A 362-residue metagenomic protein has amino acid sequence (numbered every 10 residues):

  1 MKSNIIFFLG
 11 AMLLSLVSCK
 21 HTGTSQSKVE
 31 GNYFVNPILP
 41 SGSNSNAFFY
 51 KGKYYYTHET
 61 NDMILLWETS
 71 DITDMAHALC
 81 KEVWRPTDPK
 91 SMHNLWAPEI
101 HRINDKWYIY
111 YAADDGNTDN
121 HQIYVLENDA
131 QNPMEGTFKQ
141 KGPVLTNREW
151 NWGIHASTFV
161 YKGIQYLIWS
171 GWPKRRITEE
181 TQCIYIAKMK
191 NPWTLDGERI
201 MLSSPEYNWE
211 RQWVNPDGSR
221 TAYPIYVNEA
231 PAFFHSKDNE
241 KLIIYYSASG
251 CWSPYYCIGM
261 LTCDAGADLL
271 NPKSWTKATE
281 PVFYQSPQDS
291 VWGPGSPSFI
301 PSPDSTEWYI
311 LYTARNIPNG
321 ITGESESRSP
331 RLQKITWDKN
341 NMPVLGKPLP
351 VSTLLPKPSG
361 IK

Functional and structural regions predicted by a protein language model:
M1-S27: Bacterial Sec-dependent N-terminal signal peptides
C19-K362: Carbohydrate-active catalytic/glycan-binding domains of CAZyme proteins, especially the secreted or lumenal ectodomains
